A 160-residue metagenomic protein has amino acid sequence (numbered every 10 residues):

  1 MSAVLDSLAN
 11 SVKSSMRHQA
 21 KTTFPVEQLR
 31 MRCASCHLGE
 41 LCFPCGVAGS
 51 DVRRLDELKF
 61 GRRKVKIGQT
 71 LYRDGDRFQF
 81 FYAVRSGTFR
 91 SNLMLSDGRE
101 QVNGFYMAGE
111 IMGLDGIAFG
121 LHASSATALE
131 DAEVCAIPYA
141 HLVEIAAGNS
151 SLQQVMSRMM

Functional and structural regions predicted by a protein language model:
S2-K66, I111-M112, G116-F119, G148 (+1 more regions): Cyclic nucleotide-binding regulatory module and flanking cytosolic helices
K64, Y82-A83, T127: Well-ordered beta-strand positions
G68, Q79-N92, M107-E110: Glycine- and acidic-residue-biased ligand/ion/polar-headgroup-sensing regions
T70-D76: Short phosphate-coordinating micro-motif centered on Lys-Gly-acidic
N92-G98: Cytochrome P450 core scaffold surrounding the K-helix E-X-X-R motif and the conserved "meander" helix-loop region
V102-M159: Cyclic-nucleotide recognition modules
